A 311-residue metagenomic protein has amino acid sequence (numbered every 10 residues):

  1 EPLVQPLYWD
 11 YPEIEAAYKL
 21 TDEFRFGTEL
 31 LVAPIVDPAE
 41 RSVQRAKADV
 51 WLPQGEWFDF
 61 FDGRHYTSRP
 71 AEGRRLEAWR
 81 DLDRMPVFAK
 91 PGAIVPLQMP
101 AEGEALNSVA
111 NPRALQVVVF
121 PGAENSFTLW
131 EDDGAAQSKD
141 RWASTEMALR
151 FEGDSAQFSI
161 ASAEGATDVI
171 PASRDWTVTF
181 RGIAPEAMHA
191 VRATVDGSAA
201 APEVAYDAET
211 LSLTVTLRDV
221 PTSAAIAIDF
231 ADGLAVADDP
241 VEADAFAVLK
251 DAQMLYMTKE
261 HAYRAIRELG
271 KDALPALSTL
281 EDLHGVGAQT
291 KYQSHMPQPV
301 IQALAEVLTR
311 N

Functional and structural regions predicted by a protein language model:
E1-A190: Catalytic core of carbohydrate-active enzymes
G103-N311: Beta-rich accessory regions
